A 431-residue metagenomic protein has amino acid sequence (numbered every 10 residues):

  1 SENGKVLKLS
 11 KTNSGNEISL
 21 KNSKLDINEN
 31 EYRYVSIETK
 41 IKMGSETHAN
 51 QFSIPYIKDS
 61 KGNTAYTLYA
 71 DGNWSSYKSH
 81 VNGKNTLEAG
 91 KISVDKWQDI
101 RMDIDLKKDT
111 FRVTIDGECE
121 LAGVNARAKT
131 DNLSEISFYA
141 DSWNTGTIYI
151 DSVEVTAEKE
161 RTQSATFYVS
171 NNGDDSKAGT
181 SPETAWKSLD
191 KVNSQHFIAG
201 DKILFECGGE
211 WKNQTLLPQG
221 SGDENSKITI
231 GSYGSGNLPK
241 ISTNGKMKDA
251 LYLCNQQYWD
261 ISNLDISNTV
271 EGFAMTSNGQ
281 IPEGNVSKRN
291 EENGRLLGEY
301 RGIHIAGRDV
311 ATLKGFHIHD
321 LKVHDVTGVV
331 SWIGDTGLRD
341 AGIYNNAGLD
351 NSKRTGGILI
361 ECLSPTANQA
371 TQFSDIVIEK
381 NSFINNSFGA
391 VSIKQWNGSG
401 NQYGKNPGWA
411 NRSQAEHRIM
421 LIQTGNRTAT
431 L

Functional and structural regions predicted by a protein language model:
L9-W74: Secretory/extracellular carbohydrate-interaction modules and structurally similar beta-sandwich "look-alikes"
H48, V124-N125, E160, N213-L216 (+12 more regions): Short glycine/acidic-rich loop motifs that flank beta-strands on beta-rich extracellular proteins
Y77-D99: Short, aromatic/His-centered strand-loop micro-motif at the edge of beta-sheets
K96-T110: Localized edge beta-strand/strand-to-loop motifs within extracellular or lumenal beta-rich domains
G123-Y149: Flexible glycan-contacting loops in extracellular carbohydrate-active proteins
N171-E206, E210-K212: Acidic Gly/Asp/Thr-rich repetitive segments characteristic of extracellular carbohydrate-active and adhesion proteins
E210, Q219-G294, D325-T327, S331 (+1 more regions): Right-handed parallel beta-helix/beta-spiral solenoid domain characteristic of secreted/periplasmic
L264, F316, L321, I376 (+5 more regions): Consensus "Asn ladder" position of solenoid repeat domains
